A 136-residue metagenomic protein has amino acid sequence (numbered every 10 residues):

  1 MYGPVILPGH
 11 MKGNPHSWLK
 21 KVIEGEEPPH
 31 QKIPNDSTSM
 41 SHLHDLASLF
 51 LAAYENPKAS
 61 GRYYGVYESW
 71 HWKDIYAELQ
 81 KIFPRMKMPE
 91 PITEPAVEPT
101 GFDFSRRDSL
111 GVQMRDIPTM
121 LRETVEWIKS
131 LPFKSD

Functional and structural regions predicted by a protein language model:
M1-S17: Flexible, glycine-rich beta-alpha linker
P4-P8, D74, V97-F104: Short, solvent-exposed polar/charged micro-motifs at secondary-structure junctions
N14-N35, P84-K87, I92-V97: Alpha-helical membrane-targeting segments
K20-Y63: Alpha-helical substrate-binding/gating segment
H42-L46, H71, D116-I117: An acidic site on a long C-lobe helix of protein kinase domains
A47-A96, T124, I128, P132-D136: Mid/C-terminal beta-alpha module of Rossmann-like enzyme folds, strongest in SDR-family dehydrogenases/epimerases
T93-Q113: Conserved C-terminal active-site "lid" loop/helix of NAD(P)H-dependent oxidoreductases that clamps the redox cofactor
